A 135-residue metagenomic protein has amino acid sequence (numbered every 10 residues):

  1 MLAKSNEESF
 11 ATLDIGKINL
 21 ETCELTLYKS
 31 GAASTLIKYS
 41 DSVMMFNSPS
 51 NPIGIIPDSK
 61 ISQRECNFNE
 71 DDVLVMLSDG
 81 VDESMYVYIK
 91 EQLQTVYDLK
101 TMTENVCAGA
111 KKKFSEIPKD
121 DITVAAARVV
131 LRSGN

Functional and structural regions predicted by a protein language model:
M1-N135: Conserved subregion of the PPM/PP2C metallophosphatase catalytic domain
